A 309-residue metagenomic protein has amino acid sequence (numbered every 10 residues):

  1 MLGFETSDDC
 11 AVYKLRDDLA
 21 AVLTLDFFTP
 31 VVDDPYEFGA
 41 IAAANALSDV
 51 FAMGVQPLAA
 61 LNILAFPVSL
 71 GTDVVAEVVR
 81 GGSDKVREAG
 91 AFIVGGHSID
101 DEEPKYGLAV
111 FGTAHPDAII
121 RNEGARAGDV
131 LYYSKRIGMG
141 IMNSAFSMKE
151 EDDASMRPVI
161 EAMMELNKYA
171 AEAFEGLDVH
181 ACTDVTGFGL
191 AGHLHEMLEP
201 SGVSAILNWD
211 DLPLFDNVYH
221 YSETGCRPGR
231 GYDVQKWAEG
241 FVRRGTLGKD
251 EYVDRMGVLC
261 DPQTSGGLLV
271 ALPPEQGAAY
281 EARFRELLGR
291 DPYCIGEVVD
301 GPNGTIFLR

Functional and structural regions predicted by a protein language model:
M1-L2, C10-Y13, D49-F51, S83 (+5 more regions): A generic local secondary-structure boundary/capping motif
S7-C10, K105-G107: Short glycine-rich loop/turn motifs
A11-V22, M164-A170, K236-K249: Acidic-glycine-rich active-site phosphate/pyrophosphate-binding loop
L15-V32, E37, Q56-D152, E297: Glycine-rich anion-binding loops of enzyme active sites
P35-L61, E77-E88, L166-D178, V185 (+1 more regions): Small-aliphatic-rich amphipathic alpha-helix that forms the alpha element of a beta-alpha
Y36, A154-A162, H180-A181, D254-V258: Short pre-catalytic strand/loop immediately N-terminal to key active-site residues, enriched for Gly-Thr
V68-F92, I99-Y106, G176-L177, C182 (+1 more regions): Glycine-/charge-enriched secondary-structure boundary and capping motifs
A109-I119, A154-E175, E251-Y252: Active-site glycine-rich loop that binds ribose-phosphate moieties when present
